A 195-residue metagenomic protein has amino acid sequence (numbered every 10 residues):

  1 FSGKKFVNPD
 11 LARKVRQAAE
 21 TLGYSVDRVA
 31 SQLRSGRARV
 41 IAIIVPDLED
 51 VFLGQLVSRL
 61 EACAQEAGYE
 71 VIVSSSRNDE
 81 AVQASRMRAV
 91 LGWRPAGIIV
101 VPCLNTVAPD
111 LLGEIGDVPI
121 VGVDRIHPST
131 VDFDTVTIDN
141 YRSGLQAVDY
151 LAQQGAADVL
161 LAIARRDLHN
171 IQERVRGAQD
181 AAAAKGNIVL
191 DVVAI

Functional and structural regions predicted by a protein language model:
F1-R39: N-terminal helix-turn-helix DNA-binding module of bacterial transcription factors
V26, S35-E49, C63, A67-Y69: Interdomain hinge and pocket-entrance segments immediately C-terminal to HTH DNA-binding domains
A64-S75, L160-A162, A178-I195: Short beta-strand elements in bilobed, periplasmic/extracellular small-molecule ligand-binding domains
R77-N78, A96, V100-Q146: Flexible loop/hinge segments that line or gate small-molecule binding clefts
A81-R94: Short, well-structured alpha-helical segments in soluble
L91-P102, D158-I163: Periplasmic-binding protein-like
D134-L161, A183: Hydrophobic alpha-helical segments within soluble ligand-binding/sensing domains
